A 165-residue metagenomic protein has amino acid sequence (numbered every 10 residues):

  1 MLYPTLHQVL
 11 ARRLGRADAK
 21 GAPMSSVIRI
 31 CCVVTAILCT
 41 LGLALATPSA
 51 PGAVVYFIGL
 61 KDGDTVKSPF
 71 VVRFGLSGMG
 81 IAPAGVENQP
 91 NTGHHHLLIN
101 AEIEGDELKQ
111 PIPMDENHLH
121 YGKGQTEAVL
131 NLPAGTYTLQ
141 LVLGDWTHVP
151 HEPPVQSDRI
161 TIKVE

Functional and structural regions predicted by a protein language model:
C31-G42: Bacterial N-terminal signal peptides
P48-K67: Short, compositionally biased P/S/T/A/G/V-rich stretches that sit at domain boundaries
S68, G93, P133-G135: A glycine-anchored, Pro-Gly-centered beta-turn/N-cap motif
G75-E87: Short amphipathic, basic-aromatic surface patches that mediate peripheral association with negatively charged
E87-H95, Q156: Short coil-to-beta strand junction motifs in C2/discoidin
P111-G135, L143-D145: Short, solvent-exposed, Trp/other aromatic-anchored flexible loops in extracytoplasmic proteins
D145-E152: Short acidic/polar inter-strand loop motif in beta-rich domains
